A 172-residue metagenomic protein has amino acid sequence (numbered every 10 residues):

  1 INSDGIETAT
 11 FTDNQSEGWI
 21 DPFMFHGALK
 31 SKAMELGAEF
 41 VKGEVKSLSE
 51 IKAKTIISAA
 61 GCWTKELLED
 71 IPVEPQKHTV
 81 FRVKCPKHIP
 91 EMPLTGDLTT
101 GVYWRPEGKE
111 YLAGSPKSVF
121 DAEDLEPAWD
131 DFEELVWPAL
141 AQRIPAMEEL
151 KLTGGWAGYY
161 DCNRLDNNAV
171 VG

Functional and structural regions predicted by a protein language model:
I1, I71-E74, E149-L150: A short alpha-helix-loop-beta-strand transition element characteristic of N-terminal alpha/beta dinucleotide-binding
I1-K42, N163: Flavin (FAD/FMN) cofactor-binding and adjacent substrate-gating region of FAD-dependent oxidoreductase domains
E7-T8, Q76-V80, T99-G101, D166-N168: Short hydrophobic/aromatic beta-strand or adjacent loop that forms the aromatic wall/cage of a ligand/substrate-binding
H26, S47, W63-K65, V119: Glycine-rich nucleotide phosphate-binding loop and flanking beta-alpha elements of Rossmann-like dinucleotide-binding
A28, K32-E35, A59, E66 (+1 more regions): Alpha-helical scaffold segments in soluble metabolic enzymes
K42-I56: Conserved beta-strand-loop-beta-strand element in the redox core of flavoprotein oxidoreductases
A53-P93, E126: Central helical "cap/lid" subdomain
C85-G172: Active-site lid/adjacent beta-loop-alpha segment flanking the redox-cofactor pocket in flavoenzymes
